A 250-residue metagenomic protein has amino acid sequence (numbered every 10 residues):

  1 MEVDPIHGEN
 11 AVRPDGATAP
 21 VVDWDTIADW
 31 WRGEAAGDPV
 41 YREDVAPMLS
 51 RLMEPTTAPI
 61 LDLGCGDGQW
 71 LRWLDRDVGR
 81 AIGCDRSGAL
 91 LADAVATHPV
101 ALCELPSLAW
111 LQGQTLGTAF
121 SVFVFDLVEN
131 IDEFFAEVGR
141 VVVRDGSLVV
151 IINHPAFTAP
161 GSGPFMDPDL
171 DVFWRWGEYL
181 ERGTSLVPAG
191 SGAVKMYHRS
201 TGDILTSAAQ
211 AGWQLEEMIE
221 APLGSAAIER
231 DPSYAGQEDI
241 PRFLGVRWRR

Functional and structural regions predicted by a protein language model:
E2-T56, Q69-W73, L90-D93: Conserved class I S-adenosyl-L-methionine
L61-L63, D67-L108: Class I SAM-dependent methyltransferase SAM/SAH-binding core
L108-A119: A short acidic, Gly/Pro-enriched loop at the edge of an enzyme's catalytic core that lines a small-molecule cofactor
G117-I131: A short SAM/SAH-binding and catalytic strip from SAM-dependent methyltransferases
D132-S147: A short glycine-rich, Lys/Arg-flanked "PGG" loop and its adjoining helix->strand segment in the class I
L148-R182: Conserved class I S-adenosyl-L-methionine
G183-T184, K195-M218: Short alpha-helix
S207-R250: C-terminal lobe and adjacent flexible extensions of AdoMet/dcAdoMet transferase-like proteins
